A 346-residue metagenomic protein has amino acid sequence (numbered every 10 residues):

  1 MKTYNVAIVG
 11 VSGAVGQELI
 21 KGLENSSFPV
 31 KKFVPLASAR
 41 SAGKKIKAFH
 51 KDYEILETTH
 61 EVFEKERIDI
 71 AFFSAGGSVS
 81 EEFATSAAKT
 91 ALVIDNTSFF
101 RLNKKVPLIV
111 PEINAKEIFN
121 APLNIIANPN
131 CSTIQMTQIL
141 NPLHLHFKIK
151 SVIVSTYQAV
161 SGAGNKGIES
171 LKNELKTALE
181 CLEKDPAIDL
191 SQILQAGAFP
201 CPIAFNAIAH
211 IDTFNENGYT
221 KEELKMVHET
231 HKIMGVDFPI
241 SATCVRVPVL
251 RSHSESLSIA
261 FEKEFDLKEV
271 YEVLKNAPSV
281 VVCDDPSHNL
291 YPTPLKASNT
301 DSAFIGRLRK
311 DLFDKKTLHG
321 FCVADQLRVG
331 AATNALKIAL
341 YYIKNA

Functional and structural regions predicted by a protein language model:
M1-A198, P239, T293, A303-F304 (+4 more regions): N-terminal Rossmann-like NAD(P) cofactor-binding subdomain of oxidoreductases, focused on the glycine-rich
A71, V160-A346: Charged docking surfaces used in two-component/phosphorelay signaling
